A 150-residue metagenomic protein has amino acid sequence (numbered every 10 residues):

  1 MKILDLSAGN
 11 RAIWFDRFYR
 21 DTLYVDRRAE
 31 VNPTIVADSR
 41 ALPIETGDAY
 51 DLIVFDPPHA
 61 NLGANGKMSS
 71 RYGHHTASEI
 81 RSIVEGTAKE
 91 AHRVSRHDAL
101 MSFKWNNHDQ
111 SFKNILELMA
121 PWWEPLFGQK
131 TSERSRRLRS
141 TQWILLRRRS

Functional and structural regions predicted by a protein language model:
M1-D16: Conserved class I S-adenosyl-L-methionine
K2, D51-L52: Structural motif
R17-F18, N107-S150: Class I S-adenosyl-L-methionine
T22-D26: Conserved SAM-binding motif I beta-strand of class I
T34-I35, A41-D48, L62-A64: Short conserved loop adjoining the S-adenosyl-L-methionine
L52, D56-T87: Mobile active-site "lid"/loop adjacent to the S-adenosyl-L-methionine
P57-P58, K104-N107: Short strand-turn motif at the edge of the Rossmann-like AdoMet-binding core
V84, A88-E90, V94-M101: Short glycine-dipeptide loop
